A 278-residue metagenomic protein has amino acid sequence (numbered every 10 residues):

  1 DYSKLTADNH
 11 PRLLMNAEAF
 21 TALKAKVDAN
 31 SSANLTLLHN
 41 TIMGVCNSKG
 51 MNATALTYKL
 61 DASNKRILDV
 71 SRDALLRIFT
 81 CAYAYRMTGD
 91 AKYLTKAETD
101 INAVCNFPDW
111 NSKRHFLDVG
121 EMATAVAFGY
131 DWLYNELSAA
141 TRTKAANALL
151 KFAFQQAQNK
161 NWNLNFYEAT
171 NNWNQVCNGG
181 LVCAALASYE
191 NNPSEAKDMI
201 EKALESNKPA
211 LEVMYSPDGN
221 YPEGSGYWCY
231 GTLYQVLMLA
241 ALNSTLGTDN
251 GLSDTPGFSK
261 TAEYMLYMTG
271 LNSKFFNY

Functional and structural regions predicted by a protein language model:
D1-L37: N-terminal module-boundary/linker segments of secreted carbohydrate-active enzymes
R12, K24-V27, N34-L35, M43 (+2 more regions): Aromatic-lined, polymer-binding surfaces characteristic of secreted/periplasmic polysaccharide-degrading enzymes
L271-Y278: Acidic Ser/Thr-enriched surface turn/capping motif at secondary-structure junctions
